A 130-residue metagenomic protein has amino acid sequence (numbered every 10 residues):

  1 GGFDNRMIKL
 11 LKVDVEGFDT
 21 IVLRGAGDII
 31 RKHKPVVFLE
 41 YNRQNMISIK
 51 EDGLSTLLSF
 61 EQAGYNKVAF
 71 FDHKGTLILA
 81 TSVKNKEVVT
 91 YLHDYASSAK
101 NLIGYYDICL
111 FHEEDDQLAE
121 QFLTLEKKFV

Functional and structural regions predicted by a protein language model:
G2-F129: Conserved acidic-Pro-Pro-aromatic motif
